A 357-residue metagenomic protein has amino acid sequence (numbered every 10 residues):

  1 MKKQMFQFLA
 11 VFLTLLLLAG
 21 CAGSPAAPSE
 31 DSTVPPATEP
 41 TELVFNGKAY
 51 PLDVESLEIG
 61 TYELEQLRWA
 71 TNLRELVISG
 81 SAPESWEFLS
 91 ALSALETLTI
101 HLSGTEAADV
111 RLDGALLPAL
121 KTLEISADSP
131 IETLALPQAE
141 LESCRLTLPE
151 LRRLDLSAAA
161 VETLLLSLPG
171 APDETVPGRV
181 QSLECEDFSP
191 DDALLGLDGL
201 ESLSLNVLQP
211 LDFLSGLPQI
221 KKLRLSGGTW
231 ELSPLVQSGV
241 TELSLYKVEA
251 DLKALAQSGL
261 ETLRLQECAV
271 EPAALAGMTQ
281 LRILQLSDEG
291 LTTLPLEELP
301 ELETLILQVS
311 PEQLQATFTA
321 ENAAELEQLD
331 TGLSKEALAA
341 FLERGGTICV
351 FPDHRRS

Functional and structural regions predicted by a protein language model:
M1-L9: Bacterial N-terminal signal peptides that target proteins for export
L17-G20: C-terminal motif of bacterial Sec signal peptides marking the signal peptidase cleavage site
A22-P25: Bacterial signal peptide processing site
P28-T38, T71, T133, T279: Intrinsically disordered, low-complexity serine/threonine-rich repeat tracts
V34-V77: N-terminal segments that cap or nucleate solenoid repeat domains
S56-E63, E75-S85, A94-A108, A119-I131 (+12 more regions): Concave beta-strand-loop units of leucine-rich repeat
L67-A70, F88-L92, V110-L117, L134-A139 (+10 more regions): A structural signal for leucine-rich repeat
